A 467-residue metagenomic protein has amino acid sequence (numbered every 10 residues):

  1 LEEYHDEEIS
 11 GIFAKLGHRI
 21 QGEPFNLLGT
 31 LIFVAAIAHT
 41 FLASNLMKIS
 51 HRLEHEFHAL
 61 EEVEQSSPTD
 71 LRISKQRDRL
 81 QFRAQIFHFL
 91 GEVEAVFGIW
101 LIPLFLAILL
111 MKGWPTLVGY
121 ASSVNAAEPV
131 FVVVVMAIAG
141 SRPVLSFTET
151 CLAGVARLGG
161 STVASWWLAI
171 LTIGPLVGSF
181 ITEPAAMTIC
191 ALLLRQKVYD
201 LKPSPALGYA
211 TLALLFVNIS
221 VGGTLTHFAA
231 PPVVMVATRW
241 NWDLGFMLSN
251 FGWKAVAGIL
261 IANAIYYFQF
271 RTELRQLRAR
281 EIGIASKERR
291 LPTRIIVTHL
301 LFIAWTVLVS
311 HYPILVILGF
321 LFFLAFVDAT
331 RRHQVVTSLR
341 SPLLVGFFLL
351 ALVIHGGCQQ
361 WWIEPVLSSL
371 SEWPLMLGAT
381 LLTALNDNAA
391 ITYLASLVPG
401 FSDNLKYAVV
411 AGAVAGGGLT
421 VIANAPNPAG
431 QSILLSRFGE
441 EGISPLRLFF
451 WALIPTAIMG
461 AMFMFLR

Functional and structural regions predicted by a protein language model:
K15-F25, I86-V96, P115-P129, L244-K254 (+4 more regions): Interfacial loop-to-helix junctions that mark the boundaries of transmembrane helices in multi-pass membrane
L28-K48, R52-E54, T69-R72, E92-L110 (+5 more regions): Hydrophobic mid-bilayer segments of alpha-helices in multi-pass membrane transport proteins, especially secondary
L28-L31, A36-L53, S146, S204-Y209 (+4 more regions): Juxtamembrane and boundary regions of transmembrane helices in multi-pass small-molecule transporters and channels
L60-S67, G160-T172, L215-T224, I284-T298 (+3 more regions): Small-residue-rich segments of transmembrane alpha-helices in multi-pass membrane proteins, especially helix faces
M111-S122, V144-E149, T298-G400: Transmembrane helical segments that form the transport core of multi-pass membrane transport proteins
A156-G160, A164-V221, M235, Y393-A411 (+2 more regions): Hydrophobic transmembrane alpha-helices that form the pore/transport pathway of multi-pass ion and small-solute
G178-I189, Y209-W240, A262-Y267, N386-Y393 (+2 more regions): Alpha-helical transmembrane segments and, especially, the helix-loop junctions at the ends of these helices
I261-S310, V316-F320: Long, contiguous bundles of hydrophobic transmembrane helices that form the permeation core of multi-pass
